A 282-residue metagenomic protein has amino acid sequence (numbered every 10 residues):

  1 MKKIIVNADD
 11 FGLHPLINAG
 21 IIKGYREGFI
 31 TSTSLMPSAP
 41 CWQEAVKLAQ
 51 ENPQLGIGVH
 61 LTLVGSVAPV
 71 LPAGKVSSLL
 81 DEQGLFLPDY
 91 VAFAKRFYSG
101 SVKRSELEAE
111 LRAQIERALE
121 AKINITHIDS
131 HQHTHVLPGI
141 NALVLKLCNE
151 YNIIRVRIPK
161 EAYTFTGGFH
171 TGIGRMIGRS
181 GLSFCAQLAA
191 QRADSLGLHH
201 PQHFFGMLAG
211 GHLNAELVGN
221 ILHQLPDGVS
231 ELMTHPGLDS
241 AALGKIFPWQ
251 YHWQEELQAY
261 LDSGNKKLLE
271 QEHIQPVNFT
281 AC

Functional and structural regions predicted by a protein language model:
K2-I5, P15-H127, G139-C282: Terminal accessory/targeting
A8-F11: DG-centered beta-turn motif at the end of beta-strands
S130-Q132: Active-site histidine-anchored catalytic micro-motif
H135-L137: Active-site pocket-lining segments that scaffold enzyme catalytic pockets across diverse folds
